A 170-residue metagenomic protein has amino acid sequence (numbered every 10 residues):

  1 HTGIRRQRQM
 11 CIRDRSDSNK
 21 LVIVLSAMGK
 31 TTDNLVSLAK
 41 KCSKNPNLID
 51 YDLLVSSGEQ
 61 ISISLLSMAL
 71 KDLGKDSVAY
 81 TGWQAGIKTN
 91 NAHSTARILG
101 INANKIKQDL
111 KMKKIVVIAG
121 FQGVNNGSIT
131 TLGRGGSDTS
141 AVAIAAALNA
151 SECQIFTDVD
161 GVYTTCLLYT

Functional and structural regions predicted by a protein language model:
R6-Q9, R13-L168: Nucleotide/pyrophosphate-binding catalytic subdomain
